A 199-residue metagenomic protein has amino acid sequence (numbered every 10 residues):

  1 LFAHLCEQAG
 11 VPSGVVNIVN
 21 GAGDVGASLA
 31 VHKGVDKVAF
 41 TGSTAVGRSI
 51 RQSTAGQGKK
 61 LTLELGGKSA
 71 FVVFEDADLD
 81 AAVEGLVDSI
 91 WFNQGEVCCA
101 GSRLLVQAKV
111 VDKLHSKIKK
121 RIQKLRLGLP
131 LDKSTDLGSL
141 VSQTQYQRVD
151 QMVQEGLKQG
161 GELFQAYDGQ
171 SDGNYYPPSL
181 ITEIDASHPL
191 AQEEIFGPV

Functional and structural regions predicted by a protein language model:
L1-G26: PLP-dependent aminotransferase-like
V15, V35-V38: Short active-site oxyanion
A30-H32: Conserved ATP-dependent adenylate/AMP-binding module captured primarily in the ANL superfamily
K37, S43-A186: ALDH superfamily catalytic-core signature
C98, E194-I195: A structural signal for short secondary-structure junctions
A191: Short, solvent-exposed loop/beta-turn-alpha elements that line the ligand-binding surface or hinge of extracytoplasmic
P198: Glycine-rich nucleotide-phosphate-binding loops and adjacent flexible coil segments
